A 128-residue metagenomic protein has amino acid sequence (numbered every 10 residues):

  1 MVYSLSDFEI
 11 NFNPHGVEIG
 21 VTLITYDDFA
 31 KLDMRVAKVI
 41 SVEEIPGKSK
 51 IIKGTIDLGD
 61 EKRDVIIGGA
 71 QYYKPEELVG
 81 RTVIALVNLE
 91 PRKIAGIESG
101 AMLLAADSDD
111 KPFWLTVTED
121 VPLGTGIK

Functional and structural regions predicted by a protein language model:
V2-K128: Phosphate-backbone binding interfaces of nucleic-acid-interacting proteins
